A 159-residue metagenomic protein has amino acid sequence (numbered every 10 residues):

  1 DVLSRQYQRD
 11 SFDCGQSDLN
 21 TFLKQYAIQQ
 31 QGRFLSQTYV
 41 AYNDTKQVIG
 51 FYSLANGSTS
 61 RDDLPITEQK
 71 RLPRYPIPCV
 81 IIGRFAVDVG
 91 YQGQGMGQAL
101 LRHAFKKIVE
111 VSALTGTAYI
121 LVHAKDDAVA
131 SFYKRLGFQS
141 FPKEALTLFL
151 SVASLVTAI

Functional and structural regions predicted by a protein language model:
D1-G15: Conserved N-terminal entry element of GNAT/NAT acetyltransferase domains
F34-N56, D63: Conserved beta-hairpin
I49-G50, Y91, K106, S112 (+1 more regions): Short Lys/Arg-rich amphipathic alpha-helical segments
F51-R84: Conserved acyl-donor/pantetheine-binding loop and adjacent beta-alpha core of acyl/acetyltransferases and related
G83-G93: A short, internal acetyl-CoA/4′-phosphopantetheine-binding micro-motif in the GNAT/acyltransferase core
G93-K107: Conserved acetyl-CoA-binding loop-helix of GNAT-fold acetyltransferases
L101, D126-V129, A145-V152: Short glycine/proline-centered loop/turn elements that form peptide/ligand docking sites
V109, T115-T117, H123-K143: Conserved active-site alpha-helix within GNAT-family acetyltransferase domains
